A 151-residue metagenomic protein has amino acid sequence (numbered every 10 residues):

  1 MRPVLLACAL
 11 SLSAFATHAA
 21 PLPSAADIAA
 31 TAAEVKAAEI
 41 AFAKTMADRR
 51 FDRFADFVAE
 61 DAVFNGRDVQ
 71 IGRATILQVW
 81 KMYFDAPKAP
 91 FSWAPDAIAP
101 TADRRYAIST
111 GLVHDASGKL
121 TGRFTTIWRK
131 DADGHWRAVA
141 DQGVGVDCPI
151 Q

Functional and structural regions predicted by a protein language model:
M1-V4: Positively charged n-region of N-terminal signal peptides that target proteins for export
A7-A14: Bacterial N-terminal signal peptides
T17-D52, D56, E60, T75 (+1 more regions): Short, low-complexity N-terminal intrinsically disordered segments enriched in polar/charged residues
E39, M46-R50, V58-A62, G66 (+3 more regions): Sec/Tat-exported extracytoplasmic proteins
F51, D61-V63, V69-I71, V113-A116 (+1 more regions): Solvent-exposed loop/turn segments at secondary-structure junctions within structured extracellular/periplasmic domains
V58, D68-V69, A97, G111-V113 (+2 more regions): A mature extracytoplasmic/lumenal domain signature
V63, Q78-T121: Surface-exposed, charged secondary-structure patches
T121-P149: Short beta-strand edge/turn micro-motifs at domain boundaries
